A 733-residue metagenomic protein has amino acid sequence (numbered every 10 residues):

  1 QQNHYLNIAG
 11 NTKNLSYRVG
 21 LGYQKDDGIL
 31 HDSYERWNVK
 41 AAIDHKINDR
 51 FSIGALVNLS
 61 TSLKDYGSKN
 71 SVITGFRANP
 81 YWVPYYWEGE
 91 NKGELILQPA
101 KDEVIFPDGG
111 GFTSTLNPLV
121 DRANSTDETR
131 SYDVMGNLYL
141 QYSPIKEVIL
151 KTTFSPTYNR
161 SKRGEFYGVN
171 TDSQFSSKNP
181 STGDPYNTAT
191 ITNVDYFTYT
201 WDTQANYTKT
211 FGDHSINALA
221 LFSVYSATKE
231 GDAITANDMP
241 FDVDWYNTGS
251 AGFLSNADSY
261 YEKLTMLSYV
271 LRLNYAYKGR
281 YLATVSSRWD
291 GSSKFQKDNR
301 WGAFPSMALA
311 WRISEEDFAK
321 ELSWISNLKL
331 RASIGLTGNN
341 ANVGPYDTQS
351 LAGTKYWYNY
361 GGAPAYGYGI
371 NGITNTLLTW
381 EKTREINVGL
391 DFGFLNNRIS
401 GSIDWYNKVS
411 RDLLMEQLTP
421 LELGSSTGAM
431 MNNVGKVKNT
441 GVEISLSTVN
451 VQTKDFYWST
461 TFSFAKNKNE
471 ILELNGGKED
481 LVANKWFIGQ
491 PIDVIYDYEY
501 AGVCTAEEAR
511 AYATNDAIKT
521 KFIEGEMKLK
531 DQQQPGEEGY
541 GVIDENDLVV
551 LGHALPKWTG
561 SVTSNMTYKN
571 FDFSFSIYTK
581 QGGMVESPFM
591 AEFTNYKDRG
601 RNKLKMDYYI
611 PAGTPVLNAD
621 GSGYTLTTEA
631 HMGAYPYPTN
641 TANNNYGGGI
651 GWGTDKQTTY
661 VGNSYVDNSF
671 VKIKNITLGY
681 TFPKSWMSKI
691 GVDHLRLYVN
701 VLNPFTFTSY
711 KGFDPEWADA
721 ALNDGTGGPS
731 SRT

Functional and structural regions predicted by a protein language model:
Q1, T235, V451-H553, E592-N643: Conserved small-residue
Q1-L30, S68-S71, Y86-D127, L140-I145 (+5 more regions): Residues embedded in well-ordered regular secondary structure
N3-K25, N38-K46, G54-L56, T153 (+4 more regions): Predominantly transmembrane beta-strands of Gram-negative outer membrane beta-barrel pores used for transport
G10-N14, K209-D213, Y277, F394-N396 (+2 more regions): A generic beta-sheet turn/junction motif
R36-W37, A42-F51, L56-T61, G109-Y167 (+2 more regions): Extracellular/periplasmic, surface-exposed regions of secreted and cell-surface proteins
S173-F175, G183, F253, S292 (+2 more regions): Extracytoplasmic gating/loop element in the C-terminal half of outer-membrane beta-barrel translocons and assembly
T461, N546, P556-N570, K674-G679: Conserved SET/PR-domain catalytic core that frames the SAM/AdoMet-binding pocket
L551-P588: Glycine-rich, aromatic-lined ligand/substrate-binding cores of catalytic and carbohydrate-binding domains
